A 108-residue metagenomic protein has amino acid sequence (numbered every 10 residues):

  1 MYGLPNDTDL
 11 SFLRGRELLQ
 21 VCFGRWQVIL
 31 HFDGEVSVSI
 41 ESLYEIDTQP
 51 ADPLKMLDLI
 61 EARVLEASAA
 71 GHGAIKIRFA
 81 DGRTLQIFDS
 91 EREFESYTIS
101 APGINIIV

Functional and structural regions predicted by a protein language model:
M1-V108: Surface-exposed, interaction-prone regions used to assemble/regulate multi-protein complexes
